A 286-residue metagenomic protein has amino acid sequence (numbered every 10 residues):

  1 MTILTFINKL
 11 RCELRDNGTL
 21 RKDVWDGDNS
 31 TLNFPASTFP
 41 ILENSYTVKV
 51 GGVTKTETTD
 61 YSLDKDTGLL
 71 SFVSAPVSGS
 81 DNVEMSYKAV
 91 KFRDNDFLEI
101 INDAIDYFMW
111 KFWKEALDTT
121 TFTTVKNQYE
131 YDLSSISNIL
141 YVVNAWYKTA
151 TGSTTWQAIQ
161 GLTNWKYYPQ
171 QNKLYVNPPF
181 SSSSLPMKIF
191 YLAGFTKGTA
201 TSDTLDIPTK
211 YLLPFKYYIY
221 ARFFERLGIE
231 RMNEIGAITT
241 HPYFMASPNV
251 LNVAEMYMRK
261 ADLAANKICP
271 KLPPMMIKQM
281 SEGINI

Functional and structural regions predicted by a protein language model:
M1-L20, V73-A75, G79-E115, T154-I286: Internal mixed-charge
L4-F72, P76-G79, A89-F92, L98 (+2 more regions): Extended beta-strand solenoid/passenger and fiber regions
